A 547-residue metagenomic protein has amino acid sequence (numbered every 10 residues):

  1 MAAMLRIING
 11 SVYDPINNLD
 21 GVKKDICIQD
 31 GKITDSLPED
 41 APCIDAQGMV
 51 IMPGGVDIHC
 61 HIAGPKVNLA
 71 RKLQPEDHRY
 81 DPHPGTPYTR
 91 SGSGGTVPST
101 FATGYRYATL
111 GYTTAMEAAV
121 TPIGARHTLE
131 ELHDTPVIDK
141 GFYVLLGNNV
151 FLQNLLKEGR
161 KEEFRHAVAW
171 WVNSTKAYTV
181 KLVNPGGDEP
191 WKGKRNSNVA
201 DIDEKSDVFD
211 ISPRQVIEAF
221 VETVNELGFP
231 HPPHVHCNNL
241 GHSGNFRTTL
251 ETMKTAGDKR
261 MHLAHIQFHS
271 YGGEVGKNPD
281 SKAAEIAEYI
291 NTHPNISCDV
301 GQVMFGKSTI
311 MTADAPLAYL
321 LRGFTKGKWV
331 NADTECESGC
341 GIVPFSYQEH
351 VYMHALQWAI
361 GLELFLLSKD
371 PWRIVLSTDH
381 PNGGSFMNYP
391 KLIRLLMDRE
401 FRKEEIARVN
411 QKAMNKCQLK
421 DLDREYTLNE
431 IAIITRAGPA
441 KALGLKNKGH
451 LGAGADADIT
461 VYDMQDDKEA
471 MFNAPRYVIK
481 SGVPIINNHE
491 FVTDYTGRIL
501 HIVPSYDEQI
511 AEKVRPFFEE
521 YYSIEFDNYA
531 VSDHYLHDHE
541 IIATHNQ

Functional and structural regions predicted by a protein language model:
M1-K24, I28-Q29, L37-P38, G64 (+5 more regions): Active-site microenvironment of metallo-dependent hydrolases
L37-M52: Active-site metal-binding motif and surrounding structural segment of the metallo-beta-lactamase
M52-I58, M116-A118, A264-H265, D299 (+1 more regions): Active-site neighborhood of phospho(di)ester-bond hydrolases with catalytic His/Asp-centered motifs
G54-P65, P232-L240: Histidine-centered catalytic micro-motifs
I58-K205, H539-I541: Divalent-metal coordination cores built from histidine and acidic residues
A63, I123-R126, N148-L152, G187-W191 (+8 more regions): Flexible loop/turn segments at secondary-structure boundaries
D139-G147, K254-H265, F401: Acidic, His- and aromatic-enriched active-site or binding-groove loops in soluble protein domains that engage sugars
G159-N184, D188-I374: Histidine/acidic residue-rich metal-binding segments in metalloenzymes
